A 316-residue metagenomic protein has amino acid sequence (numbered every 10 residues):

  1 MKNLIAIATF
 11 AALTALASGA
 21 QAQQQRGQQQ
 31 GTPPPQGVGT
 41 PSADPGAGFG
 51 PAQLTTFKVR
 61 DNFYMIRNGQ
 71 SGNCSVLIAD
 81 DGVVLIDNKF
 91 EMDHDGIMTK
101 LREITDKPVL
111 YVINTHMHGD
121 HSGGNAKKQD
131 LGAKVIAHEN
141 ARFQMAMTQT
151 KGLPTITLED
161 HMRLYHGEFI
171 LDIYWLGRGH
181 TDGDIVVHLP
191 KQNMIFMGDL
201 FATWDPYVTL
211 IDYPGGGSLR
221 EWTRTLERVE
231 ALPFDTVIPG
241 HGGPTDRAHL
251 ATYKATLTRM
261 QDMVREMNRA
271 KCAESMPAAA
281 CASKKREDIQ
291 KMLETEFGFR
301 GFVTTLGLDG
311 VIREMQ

Functional and structural regions predicted by a protein language model:
M1-A8: Bacterial N-terminal signal peptides that target proteins for export
L13-Q23, Q28-A47, A231-P233, P244-Q316: Accessory terminal helices/loops
Q21-D81: Zn-dependent metallo-beta-lactamase
P51, T56, D80-V84, M92-K134 (+1 more regions): Active-site metal-binding motif and surrounding structural segment of the metallo-beta-lactamase
T55-K100, V186-L189, N193-G198: Conserved beta-strand hairpin/beta-sheet module of binuclear metal-dependent hydrolase folds, prominently
K58, I136-G183, P190-K191, T223-P233: Metallo-beta-lactamase
N62, L77, D87, L101 (+9 more regions): Divalent metal-coordination and catalytic microenvironments
G82-V83, F90-M92, I170, L176-G179 (+1 more regions): Metallo-beta-lactamase
